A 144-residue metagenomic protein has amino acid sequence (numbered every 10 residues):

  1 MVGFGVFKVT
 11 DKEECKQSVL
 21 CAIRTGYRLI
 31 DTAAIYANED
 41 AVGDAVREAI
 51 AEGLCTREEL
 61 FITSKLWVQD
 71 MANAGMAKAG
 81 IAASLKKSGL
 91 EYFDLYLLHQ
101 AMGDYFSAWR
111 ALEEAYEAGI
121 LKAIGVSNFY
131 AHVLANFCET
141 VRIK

Functional and structural regions predicted by a protein language model:
M1-G5, I30, L60-S64, F93-L98 (+1 more regions): Hydrophobic faces of well-ordered beta-strands that scaffold small-molecule active sites in alpha/beta enzyme cores
M1-L60: N-terminal binding-site loop/beta-alpha segment at the start of enzyme catalytic domains that lines or forms
V6, A33-Y36, K65-D70, K122: Acidic/glycine-enriched edge-of-secondary-structure segments
T10, Q69-K144: Glycine/proline-rich, positively charged, aromatic-decorated active-site loop/lid region on the catalytic face
S18-C21, T25, E48, E52 (+4 more regions): Short alpha-helical scaffold segments that flank and stabilize functional sites
